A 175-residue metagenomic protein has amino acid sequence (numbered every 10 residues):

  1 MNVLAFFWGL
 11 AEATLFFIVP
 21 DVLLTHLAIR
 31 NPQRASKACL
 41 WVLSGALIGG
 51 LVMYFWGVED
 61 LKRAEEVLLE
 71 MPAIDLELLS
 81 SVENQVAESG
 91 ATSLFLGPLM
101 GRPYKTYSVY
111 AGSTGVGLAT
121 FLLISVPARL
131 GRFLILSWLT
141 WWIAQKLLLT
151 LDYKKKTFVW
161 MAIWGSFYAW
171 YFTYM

Functional and structural regions predicted by a protein language model:
M1-W41, E83-K146, A169-Y174: Hydrophobic alpha-helical membrane segments of integral membrane proteins
N2, G57, P72, D152-K155: Serine/threonine-rich low-complexity intrinsically disordered regions
L27, N31, D60-P72, I143 (+1 more regions): Membrane-interfacial segments
S36-S80, N84, E88: Membrane helix-loop-helix hairpins that form the core translocation module of multi-pass transporters
K37, T150-W160: Membrane-interfacial entry segments at the cytosolic side of transmembrane helices
C39, V58-R63, D75-L78, R132-W142 (+1 more regions): Hydrophobic transmembrane alpha-helix bundles
K156-M175: Final/C-terminal transmembrane alpha-helix of multipass membrane proteins
